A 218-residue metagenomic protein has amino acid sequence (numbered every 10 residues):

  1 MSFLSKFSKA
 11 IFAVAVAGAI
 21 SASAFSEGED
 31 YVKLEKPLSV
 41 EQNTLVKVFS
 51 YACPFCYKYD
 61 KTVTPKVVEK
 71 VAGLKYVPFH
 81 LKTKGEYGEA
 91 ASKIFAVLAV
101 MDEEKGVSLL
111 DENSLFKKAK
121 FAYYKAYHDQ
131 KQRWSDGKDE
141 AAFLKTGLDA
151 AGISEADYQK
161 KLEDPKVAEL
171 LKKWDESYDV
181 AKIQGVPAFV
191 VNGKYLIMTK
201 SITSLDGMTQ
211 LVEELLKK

Functional and structural regions predicted by a protein language model:
S2-F12: Bacterial N-terminal signal peptides that target proteins for export
F3-S5, S50, K145-K218: C-terminal cap of thioredoxin/glutaredoxin-like
A19-S23: N-terminal signal peptide c-region/cleavage motif recognized by signal peptidases
S26-V46: Short N-terminal segments immediately surrounding and downstream of signal-peptide cleavage
S39-P54, Y76-P78: Short active-site neighborhood of thiol/selenol oxidoreductases, capturing the structured segment around
E41, Y59-V63, A90-I94, L115 (+7 more regions): Stable alpha-helical elements in mature extracytoplasmic
C53-Y59, F189-V190: The canonical Cys-X-X-Cys-His
K58-G137: Structural alpha/beta surface segment adjacent to cysteine/selenocysteine redox centers across thiol/disulfide enzymes
